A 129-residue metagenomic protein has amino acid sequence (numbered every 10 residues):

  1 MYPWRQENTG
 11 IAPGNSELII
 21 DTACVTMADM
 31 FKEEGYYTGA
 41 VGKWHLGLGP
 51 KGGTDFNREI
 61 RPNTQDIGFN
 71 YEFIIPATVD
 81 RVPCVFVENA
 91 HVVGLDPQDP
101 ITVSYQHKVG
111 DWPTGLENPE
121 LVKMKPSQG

Functional and structural regions predicted by a protein language model:
M1-G129: Formylglycine-dependent sulfatase
